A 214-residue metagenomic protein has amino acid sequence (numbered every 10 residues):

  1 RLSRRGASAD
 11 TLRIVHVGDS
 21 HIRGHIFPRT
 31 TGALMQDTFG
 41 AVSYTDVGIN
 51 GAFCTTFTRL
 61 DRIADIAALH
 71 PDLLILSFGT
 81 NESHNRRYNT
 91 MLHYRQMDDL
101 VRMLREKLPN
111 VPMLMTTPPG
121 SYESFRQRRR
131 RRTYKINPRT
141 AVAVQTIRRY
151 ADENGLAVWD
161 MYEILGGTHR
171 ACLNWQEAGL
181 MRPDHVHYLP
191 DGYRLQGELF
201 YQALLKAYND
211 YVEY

Functional and structural regions predicted by a protein language model:
R1-A7: Non-catalytic propeptide/linker segments at domain boundaries
T11-D99, M103-V111: Conserved SGNH/GDSL esterase-like catalytic core that processes O-acyl groups on lipids and polysaccharides
S20-I22, T117, L189: Ser/Thr-glycine-rich phosphate-binding loops at phosphate-binding pockets of nucleotides, nucleotide cofactors
D46-G48, T117, D160-E163: Residue-level recognition of beta-strand->loop/alpha-helix junctions
S77, T116-P119: Alpha/beta-hydrolase-fold catalytic nucleophile elbow
E82, P119-Y122: Short, catalytically relevant binding-site loops at active-site mouths
V111-L114, A157: Proline-centered loop/turn at the N-terminus of a beta-strand
S121-Y214: Catalytic His-Asp segment of secreted/periplasmic serine-dependent ester chemistry enzymes
